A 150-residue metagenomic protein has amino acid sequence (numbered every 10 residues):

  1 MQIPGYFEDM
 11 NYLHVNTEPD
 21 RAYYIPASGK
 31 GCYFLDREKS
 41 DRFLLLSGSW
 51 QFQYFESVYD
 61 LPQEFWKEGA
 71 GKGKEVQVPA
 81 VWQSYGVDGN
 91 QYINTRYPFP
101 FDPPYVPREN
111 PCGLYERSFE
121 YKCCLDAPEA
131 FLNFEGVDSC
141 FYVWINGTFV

Functional and structural regions predicted by a protein language model:
Q2-R21, Y33-R37, Q51-F55, S84-G89 (+2 more regions): Accessory beta-strand-rich segments of carbohydrate-active enzymes
R42-Q53: Mature N-terminal segment immediately following signal peptide/propeptide cleavage in secreted/periplasmic
L44, V76-V78, R117-F119: Generic detection of short hydrophobic beta-strand segments and adjacent strand-loop junctions
D60-P79: Short Gly/aromatic-enriched secondary-structure transition segments
L61-Q63, P98, W144: Short linear functional motifs in flexible/disordered or boundary regions
E75-S84, T95-D102: Carbohydrate-interacting regions of secretory-pathway proteins
